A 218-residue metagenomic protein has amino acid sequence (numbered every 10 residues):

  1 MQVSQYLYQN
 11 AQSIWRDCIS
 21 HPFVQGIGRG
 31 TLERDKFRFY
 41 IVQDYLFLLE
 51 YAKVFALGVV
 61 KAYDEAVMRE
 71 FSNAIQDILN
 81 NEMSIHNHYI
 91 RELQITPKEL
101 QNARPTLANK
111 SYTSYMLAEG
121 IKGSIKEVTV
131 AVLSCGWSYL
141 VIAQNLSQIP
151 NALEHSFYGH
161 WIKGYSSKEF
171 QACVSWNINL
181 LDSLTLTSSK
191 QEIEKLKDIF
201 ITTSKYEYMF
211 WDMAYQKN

Functional and structural regions predicted by a protein language model:
M1, Y6, I142, S175-W176: Long, non-globular segments of proteins
Q2-V3, Y115-L117, D212, Q216: Hydrophobic alpha-helical segments
Y8-L32, Y51, I178-T187: Short alpha-helical hairpin
S13-D17, L32-K61, N81, V130-L140 (+1 more regions): Alpha-helical bundle segments that constitute or directly flank the non-heme di-iron/ferroxidase center
P22-D35, A52-E70, I121: Helix-loop segments that flank and shape redox-cofactor active sites
A66-A172, I201, K205: Active-site-proximal alpha-helical scaffolds that flank and shape metal-associated catalytic sites
S167-F200: Long amphipathic all-alpha helical oligomerization modules
K197-N218: Acidic, carboxylate-rich catalytic segments that either coordinate divalent cations
